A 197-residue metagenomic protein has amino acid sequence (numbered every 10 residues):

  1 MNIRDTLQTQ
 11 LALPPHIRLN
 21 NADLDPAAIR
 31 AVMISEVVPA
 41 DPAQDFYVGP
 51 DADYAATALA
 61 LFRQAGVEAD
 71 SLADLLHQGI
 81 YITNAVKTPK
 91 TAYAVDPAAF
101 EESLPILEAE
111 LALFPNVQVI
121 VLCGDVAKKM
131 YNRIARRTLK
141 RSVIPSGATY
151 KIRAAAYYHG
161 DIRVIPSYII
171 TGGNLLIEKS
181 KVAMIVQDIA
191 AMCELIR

Functional and structural regions predicted by a protein language model:
M1-A60, Y158-G160, A191-R197: Active-site and ligand/interface coordination hotspots across diverse enzymes and nucleic-acid-associated assemblies
M1-P15, T91-L107, L113, R137-R197: C-terminal capping/extension of enzyme domains
V32-S35, T83, L122-C123, S167: Short hydrophobic segments within beta-strands
V37-A40, K87-P89, D125-K128, I169-G173: Short, solvent-exposed loop/turn segments at secondary-structure junctions
P42-D45, Y131-R133, L176: Short glycine-/acidic-enriched loop or helix-start segments at secondary-structure transitions that form or flank
V48-A99: Short, surface-exposed acidic-centric catalytic microdomains
F62, I134-L139: Active-site catalytic pocket residues across diverse enzymes, especially alpha/beta-hydrolases
H77-R133: Internal catalytic-core helix/loop-beta-alpha segment that presents or stabilizes conserved functional determinants
